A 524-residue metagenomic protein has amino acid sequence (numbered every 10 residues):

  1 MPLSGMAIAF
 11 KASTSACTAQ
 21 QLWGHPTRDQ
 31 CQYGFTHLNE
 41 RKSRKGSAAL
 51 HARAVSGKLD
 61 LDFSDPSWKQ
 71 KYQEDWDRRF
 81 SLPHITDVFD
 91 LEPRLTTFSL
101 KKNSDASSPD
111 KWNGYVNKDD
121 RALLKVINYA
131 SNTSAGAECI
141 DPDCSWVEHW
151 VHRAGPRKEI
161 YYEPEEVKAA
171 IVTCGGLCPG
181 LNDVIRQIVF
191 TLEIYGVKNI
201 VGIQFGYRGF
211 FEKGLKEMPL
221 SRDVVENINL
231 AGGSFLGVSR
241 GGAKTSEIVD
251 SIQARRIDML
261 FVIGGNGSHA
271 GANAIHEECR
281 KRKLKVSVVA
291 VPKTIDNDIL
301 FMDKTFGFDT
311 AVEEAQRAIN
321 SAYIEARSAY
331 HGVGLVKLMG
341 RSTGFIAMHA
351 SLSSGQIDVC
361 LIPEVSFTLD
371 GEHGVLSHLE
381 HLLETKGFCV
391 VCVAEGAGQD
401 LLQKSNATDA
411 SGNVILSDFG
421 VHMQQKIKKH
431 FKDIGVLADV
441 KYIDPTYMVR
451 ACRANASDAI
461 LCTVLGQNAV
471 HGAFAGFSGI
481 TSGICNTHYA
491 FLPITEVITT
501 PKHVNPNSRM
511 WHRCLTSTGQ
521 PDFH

Functional and structural regions predicted by a protein language model:
P2-V172, D183, I194, K198-N199 (+9 more regions): N-terminal low-complexity/intrinsically disordered extensions
I8, E165-E166, V172, L181 (+5 more regions): Active-site histidine-anchored catalytic micro-motif
E166-A170, C389, D439: Residues that mark the start of a beta-strand
S251, V262-G264, A270-V289, L300-A438: Accessory alpha-helical/coil subdomains and C-terminal extensions that flank or cap enzyme catalytic cores
L335-S342, E395, D444-Y447, G483-F491: A glycine-rich phosphate-binding loop feature that marks nucleotide/adenosyl-phosphate handling sites
Q403-T408, R450-I460, L492-T500: Short glycine/threonine-rich loop-to-helix capping motif typified by GTGT followed within a few residues by an Asp-Pro
L437-C452: Active-site pocket-lining segment
K441, R453-F491: Glycine-rich phosphate/adenylate-binding loop
